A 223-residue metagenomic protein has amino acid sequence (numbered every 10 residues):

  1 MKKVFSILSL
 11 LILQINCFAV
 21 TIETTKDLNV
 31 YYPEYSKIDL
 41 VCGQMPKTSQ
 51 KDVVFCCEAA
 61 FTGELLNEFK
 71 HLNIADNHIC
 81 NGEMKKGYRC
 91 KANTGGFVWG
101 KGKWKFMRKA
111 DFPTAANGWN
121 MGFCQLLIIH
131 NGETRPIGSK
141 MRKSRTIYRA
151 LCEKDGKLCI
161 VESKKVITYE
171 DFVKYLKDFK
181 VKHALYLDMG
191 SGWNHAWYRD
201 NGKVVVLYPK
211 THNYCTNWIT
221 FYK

Functional and structural regions predicted by a protein language model:
V4-I15: Sec-dependent N-terminal signal peptides
F18-K223: Gly/Ser/Thr/Pro-rich low-complexity, intrinsically disordered segments
